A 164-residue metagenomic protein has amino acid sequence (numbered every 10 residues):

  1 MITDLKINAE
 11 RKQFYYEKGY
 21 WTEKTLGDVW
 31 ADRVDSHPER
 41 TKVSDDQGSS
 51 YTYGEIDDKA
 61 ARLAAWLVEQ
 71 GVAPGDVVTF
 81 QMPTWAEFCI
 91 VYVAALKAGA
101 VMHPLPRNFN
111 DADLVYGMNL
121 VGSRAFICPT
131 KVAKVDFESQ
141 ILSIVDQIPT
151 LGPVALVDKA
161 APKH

Functional and structural regions predicted by a protein language model:
T3-K6, R11, D28-T52, D158-P162: AMP-dependent adenylate-forming
E10-G19: A detector for short, charged/polar N-terminal pre-domain segments
K18, T22-L26, A133: Residue-level signature of the cytosolic catalytic core of signaling kinases
T22, E39-W85, C89-V93, N110-V115: Conserved AMP-binding/adenylate-forming core of the ANL superfamily
W30, V91, I141: Aromatic/hydrophobic pocket-lining residues that form π-stacking "cages" and hydrophobic walls in ligand
H37, M82, V93, H103-L105 (+1 more regions): Hydrophobic alpha-helix-in-membranes signature
E69-Q70, A100-H164: Structural core segment of the AMP-binding/adenylate-forming
